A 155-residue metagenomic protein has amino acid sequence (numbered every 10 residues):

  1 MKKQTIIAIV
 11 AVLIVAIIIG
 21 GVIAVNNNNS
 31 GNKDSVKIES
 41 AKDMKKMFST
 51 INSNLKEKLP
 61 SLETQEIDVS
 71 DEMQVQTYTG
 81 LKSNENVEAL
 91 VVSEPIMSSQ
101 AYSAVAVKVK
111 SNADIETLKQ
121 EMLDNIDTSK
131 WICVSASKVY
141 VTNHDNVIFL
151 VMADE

Functional and structural regions predicted by a protein language model:
M1-I38, N146: Gram-positive cell-envelope targeting signals
N26-T79: N-terminal, intrinsically disordered, polar/charged segments of Gram-positive cell-envelope systems that serve as
E63-A101, T117-L118: Short, compositionally biased low-complexity segments enriched in polar/charged residues
Q100-S111: A short acidic-to-branched-hydrophobic micro-motif
V109, N125-I126: Charge-dense, helix-prone N-terminal extensions
S111-D114, A153-E155: Helix N-cap motif at beta-to-alpha junctions
L118-N125: Short amphipathic alpha-helices in soluble, non-transmembrane regions that often serve as interface/regulatory elements
C133-E155: A short, solvent-exposed beta-edge/loop patch
